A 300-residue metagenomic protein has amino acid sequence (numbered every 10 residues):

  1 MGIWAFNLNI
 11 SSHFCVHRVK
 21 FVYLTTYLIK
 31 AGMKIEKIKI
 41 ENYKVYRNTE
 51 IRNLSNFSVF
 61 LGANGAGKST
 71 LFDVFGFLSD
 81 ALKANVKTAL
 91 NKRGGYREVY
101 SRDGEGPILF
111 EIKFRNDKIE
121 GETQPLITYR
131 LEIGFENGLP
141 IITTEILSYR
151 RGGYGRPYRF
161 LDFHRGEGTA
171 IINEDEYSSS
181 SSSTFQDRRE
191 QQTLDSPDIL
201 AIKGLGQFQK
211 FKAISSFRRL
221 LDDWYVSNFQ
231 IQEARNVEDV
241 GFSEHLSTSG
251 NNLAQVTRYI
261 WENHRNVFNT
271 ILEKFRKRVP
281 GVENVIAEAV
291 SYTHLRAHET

Functional and structural regions predicted by a protein language model:
Y23, I29-I108: Pre-Walker A-like glycine/lysine-rich segment at the N-terminus of P-loop NTPase domains
F110-D117: Short beta-strand segments that buttress and anchor functional surface loops
I119-E273, K277, I286: Electropositive, glycine-dotted interaction segments that contact anionic polymers or phosphate-rich ligands
E283-Y292: Long, charged, glycine-rich C-terminal linkers/tails
T293-T300: Conserved small/polar residues in nucleotide/adenosyl-binding loops
